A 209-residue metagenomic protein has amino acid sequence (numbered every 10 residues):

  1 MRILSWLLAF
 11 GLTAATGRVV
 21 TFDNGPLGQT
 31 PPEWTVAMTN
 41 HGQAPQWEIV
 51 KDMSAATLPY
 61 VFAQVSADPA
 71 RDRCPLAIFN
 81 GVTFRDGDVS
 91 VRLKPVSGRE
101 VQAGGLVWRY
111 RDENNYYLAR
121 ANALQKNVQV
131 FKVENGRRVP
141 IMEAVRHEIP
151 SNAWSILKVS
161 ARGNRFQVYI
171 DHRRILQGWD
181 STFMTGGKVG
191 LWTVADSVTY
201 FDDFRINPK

Functional and structural regions predicted by a protein language model:
A15-N40, D202: Extracellular carbohydrate-recognition regions
G17-T21, F183-K209: Ligand-recognition surfaces built from glycine- and aromatic
F22, V89-V91, N152-V168: Short tryptophan-centered beta-strand motifs in secreted/extracellular beta-sheet-rich domains of glycan-recognition
L27, Q64-E134: Secretory/extracellular carbohydrate-interaction modules and structurally similar beta-sandwich "look-alikes"
Q29-A63, D72: Extracellular glycan-recognition surfaces and repeat-rich motifs
P75-V82, E143-I149, G190: Beta-strand-rich interaction surfaces with strong enrichment in secreted/lumenal proteins
E134-I156: Short, aromatic/His-centered strand-loop micro-motif at the edge of beta-sheets
Y169-G190: Short, solvent-exposed beta-strand-to-loop segments that form ligand-recognition rims of beta-rich domains
